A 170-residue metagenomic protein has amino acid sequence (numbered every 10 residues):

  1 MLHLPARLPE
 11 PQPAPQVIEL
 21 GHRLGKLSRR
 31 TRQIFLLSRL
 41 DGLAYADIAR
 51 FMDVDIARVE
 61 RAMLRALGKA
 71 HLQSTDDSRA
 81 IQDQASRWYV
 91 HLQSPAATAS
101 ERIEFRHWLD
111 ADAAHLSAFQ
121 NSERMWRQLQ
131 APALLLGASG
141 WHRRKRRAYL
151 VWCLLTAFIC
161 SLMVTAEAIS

Functional and structural regions predicted by a protein language model:
M1-H115: Cytosolic/nucleoplasmic/matrix-facing N-terminal domains/tails of membrane-anchored or organelle-targeted proteins
L116-H142: Juxtamembrane amphipathic/hinge helix adjacent to a transmembrane helix
L136-S170: C-terminal single-pass membrane-anchor helix
